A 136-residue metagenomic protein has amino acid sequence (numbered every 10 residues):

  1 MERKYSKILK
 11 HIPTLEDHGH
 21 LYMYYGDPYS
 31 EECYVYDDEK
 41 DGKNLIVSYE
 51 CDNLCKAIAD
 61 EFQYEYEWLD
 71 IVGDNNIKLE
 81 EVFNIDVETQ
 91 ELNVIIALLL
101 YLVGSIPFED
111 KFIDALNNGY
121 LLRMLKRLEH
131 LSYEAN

Functional and structural regions predicted by a protein language model:
M1-R3, K126-N136: Short intrinsically disordered terminal tails
E2-K7, V47-Y49: Long C-terminal extensions of eukaryotic subunits of large macromolecular complexes
H20-C33, N84-T89, L102-L116, Y133-N136: Charged, low-complexity interaction regions
Y22-A97: Amphipathic alpha-helical interaction modules
N93-G104, K126: Generic structural signal for well-ordered, non-membrane alpha-helices
